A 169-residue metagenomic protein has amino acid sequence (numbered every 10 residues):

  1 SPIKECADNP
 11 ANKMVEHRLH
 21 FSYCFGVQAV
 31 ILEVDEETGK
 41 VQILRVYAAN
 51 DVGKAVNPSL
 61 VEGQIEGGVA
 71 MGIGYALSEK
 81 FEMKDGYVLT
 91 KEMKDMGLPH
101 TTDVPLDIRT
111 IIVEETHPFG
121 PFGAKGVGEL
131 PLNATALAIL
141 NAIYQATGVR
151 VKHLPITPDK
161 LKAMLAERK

Functional and structural regions predicted by a protein language model:
S1-K169: C-terminal catalytic domains of large/alpha subunits in multi-subunit enzymes
